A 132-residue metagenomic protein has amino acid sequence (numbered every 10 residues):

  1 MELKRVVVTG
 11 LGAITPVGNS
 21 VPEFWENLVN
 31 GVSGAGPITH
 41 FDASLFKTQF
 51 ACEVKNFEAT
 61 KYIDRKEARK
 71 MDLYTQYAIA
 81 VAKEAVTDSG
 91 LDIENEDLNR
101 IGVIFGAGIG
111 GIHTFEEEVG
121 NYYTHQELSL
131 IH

Functional and structural regions predicted by a protein language model:
M1-I131: Conserved "HGTGT" condensation-loop signature of ketosynthase/thiolase-family condensing enzymes that catalyze
